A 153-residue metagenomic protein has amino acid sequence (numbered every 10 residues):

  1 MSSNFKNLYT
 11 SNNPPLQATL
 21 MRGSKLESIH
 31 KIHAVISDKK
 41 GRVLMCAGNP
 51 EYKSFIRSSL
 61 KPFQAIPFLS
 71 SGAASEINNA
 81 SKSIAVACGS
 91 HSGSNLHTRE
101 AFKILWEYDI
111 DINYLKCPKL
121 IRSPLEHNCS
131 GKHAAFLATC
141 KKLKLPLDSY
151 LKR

Functional and structural regions predicted by a protein language model:
M1-E51: Beta-lactamase-like hydrolase cores
S11, A80-R153: Active-site-adjacent helix/loop patches that line small-molecule binding or acyl-intermediate pockets
I32, P62-P67, R99-K103: N-terminal, well-ordered alpha-helical segments
V35, I66-F68, T139: Proline/glycine-anchored alpha-helix kink/cap motifs
R42-L44, A74, K144-P146: Short helix-loop capping/hinge motifs at secondary-structure junctions, enriched in acidic/polar residues
A47-K53, A85-C88: Short helix/strand-bridging catalytic loops that position acidic/His residues to coordinate divalent metals and engage
I56-A74: Active-site SXXK
A73-S81: Phosphate-handling active-site elements
